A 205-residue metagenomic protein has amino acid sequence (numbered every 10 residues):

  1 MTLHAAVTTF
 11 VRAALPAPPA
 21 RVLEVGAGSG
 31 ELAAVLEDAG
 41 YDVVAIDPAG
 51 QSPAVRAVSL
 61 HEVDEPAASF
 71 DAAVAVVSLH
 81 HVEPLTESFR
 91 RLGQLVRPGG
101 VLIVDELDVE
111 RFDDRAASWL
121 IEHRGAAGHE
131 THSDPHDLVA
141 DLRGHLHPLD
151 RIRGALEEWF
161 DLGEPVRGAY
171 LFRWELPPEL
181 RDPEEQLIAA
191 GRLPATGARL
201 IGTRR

Functional and structural regions predicted by a protein language model:
T2-P19: Conserved alpha-helix/loop element of class I SAM-dependent methyltransferases that forms part of the SAM/SAH-binding
P19-G28: Conserved class I S-adenosyl-L-methionine
G28-V63: Class I SAM-dependent methyltransferase SAM/SAH-binding core
V63-A73: A short acidic, Gly/Pro-enriched loop at the edge of an enzyme's catalytic core that lines a small-molecule cofactor
E87-P98: A short glycine-rich, Lys/Arg-flanked "PGG" loop and its adjoining helix->strand segment in the class I
I103-H129: Conserved class I S-adenosyl-L-methionine
R143-R167: Short alpha-helix
G154, G163-R205: A C-terminal cap/extension of S-adenosyl-L-methionine-dependent methyltransferases that defines the acceptor-substrate
